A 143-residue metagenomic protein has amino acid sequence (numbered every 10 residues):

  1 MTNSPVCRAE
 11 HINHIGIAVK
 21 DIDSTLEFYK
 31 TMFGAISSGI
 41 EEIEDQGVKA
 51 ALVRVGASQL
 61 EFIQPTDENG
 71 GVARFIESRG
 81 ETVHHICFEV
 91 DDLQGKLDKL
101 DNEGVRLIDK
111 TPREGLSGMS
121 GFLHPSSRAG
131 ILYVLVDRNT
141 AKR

Functional and structural regions predicted by a protein language model:
M1-S24, E81-V90, N139-R143: N-terminal beta-strand motif that seeds the catalytic metal site of vicinal oxygen chelate
T2-R8, A51-L52, E61, F88 (+1 more regions): Vicinal oxygen chelate
I12, V19, L26-Y29, V53 (+5 more regions): Short, structured motif recognition centered on aromatic/hydrophobic residues
D21-I36, D101-E103: Amphipathic alpha-helical segments
I36-E44, T111-E114: Conserved catalytic-core motifs of GNAT/GCN5-like acyltransferases
S38-G39, N69-R74: A short, acidic/glycine-rich surface segment
I43-Q59: C-terminal "cap" of GNAT-fold acetyltransferases
I76-N102: Short, solvent-exposed interaction modules
